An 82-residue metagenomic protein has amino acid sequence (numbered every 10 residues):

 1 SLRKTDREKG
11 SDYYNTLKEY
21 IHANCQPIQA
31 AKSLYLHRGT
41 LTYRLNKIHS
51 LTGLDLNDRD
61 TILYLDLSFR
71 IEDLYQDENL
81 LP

Functional and structural regions predicted by a protein language model:
S1-P82: Cytosolic nucleotide-utilizing catalytic cores of signal-transduction proteins
